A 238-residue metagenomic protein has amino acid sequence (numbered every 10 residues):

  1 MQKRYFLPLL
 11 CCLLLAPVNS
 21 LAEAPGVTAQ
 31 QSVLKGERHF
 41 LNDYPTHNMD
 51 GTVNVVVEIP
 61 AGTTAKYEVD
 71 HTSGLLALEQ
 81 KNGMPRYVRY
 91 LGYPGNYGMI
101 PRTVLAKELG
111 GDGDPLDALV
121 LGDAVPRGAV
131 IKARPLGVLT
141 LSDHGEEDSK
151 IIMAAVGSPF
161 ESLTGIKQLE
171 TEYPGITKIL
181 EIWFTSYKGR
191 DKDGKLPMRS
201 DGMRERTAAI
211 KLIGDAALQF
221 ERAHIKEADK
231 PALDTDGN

Functional and structural regions predicted by a protein language model:
M1-P8: Bacterial N-terminal signal peptides that target proteins for export
P8-P17: Bacterial N-terminal signal peptides
V18-A22: Sec/Tat signal peptide C-region and signal peptidase I cleavage site
E23-N238: Hydrophobic N-terminal alpha-helices or hydrophobic patches in metabolic proteins across all domains of life
